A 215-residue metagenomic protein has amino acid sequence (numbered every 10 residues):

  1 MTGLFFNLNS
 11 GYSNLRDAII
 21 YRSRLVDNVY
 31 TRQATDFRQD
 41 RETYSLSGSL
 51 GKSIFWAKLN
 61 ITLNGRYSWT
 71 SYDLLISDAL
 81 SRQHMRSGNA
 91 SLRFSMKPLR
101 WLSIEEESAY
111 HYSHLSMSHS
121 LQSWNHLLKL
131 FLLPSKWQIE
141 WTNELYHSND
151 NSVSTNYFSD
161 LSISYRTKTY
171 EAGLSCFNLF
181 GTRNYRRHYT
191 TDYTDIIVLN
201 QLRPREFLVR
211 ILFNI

Functional and structural regions predicted by a protein language model:
M1-I215: Exposed, low-structure sequence patches enriched in small/polar residues
